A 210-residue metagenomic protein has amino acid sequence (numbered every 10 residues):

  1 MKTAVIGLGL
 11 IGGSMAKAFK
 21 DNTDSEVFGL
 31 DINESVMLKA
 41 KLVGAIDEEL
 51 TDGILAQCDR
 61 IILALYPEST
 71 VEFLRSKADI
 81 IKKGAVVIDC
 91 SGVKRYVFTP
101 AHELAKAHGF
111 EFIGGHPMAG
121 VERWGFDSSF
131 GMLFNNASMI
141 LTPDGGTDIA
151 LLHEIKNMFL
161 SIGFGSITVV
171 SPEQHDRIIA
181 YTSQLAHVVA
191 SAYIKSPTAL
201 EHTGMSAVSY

Functional and structural regions predicted by a protein language model:
M1-D52, A56: NAD(P)+-binding Rossmann beta1-loop-alpha1 motif at the extreme N-terminus of oxidoreductases
K2, E26, E111, S138 (+1 more regions): Residues at the starts of beta-strands that form the adenosine-phosphate
S35-V36, S69, K94-V97: Conserved short alpha-helix immediately C-terminal to the canonical SAM/SAH-binding motif I of Rossmann-like
I46, C58, G84, N136-A137 (+1 more regions): Short, well-ordered alpha-helix to beta-strand connector turns
G53-I81, A85-I88, G92: Rossmann-like NAD(P)-binding element
S76-D127: Rossmann-like NAD(P)(H) cofactor-binding subdomain of soluble oxidoreductases
G131-Y210: Internal alpha-helical scaffold of NAD(P)-dependent oxidoreductase catalytic cores
